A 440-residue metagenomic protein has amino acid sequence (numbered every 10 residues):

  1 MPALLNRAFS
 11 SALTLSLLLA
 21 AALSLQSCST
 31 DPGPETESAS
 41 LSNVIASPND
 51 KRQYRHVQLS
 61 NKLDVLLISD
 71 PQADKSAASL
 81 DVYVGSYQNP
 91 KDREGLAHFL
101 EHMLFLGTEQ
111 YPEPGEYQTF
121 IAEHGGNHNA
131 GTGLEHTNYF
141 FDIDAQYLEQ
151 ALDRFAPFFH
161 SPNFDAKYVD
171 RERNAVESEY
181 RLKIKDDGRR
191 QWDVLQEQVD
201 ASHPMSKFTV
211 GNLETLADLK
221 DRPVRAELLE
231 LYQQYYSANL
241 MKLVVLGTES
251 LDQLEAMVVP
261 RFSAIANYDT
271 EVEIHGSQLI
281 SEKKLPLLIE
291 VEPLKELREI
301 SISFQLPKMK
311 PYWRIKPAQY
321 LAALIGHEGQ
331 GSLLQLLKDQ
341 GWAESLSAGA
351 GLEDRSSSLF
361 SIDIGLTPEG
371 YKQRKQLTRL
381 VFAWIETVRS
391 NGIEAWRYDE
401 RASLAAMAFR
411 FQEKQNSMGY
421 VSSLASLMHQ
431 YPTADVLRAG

Functional and structural regions predicted by a protein language model:
A12-S24: Bacterial N-terminal signal peptides
C28, G33-S42, V244, R397-G440: C-terminal regions of mature proteins
E37-R55, E197-M241, I274-Q278, K308-K310 (+2 more regions): Histidine-acidic residue clusters that define the catalytic metal-binding segment of zinc metallopeptidase domains
S47-S79: Mature N-terminal segment immediately following signal peptide/propeptide cleavage in secreted/periplasmic
A77-D142, K207-N212, H327-S345, G349-S358 (+2 more regions): M16/MPP (pitrilysin/insulinase) zinc-metallopeptidase core fold and M16-derived inactive scaffolds
L106-Q110, D142-A175, S356-E413, P432: M16/insulysin-pitrilysin zinc metalloprotease superfamily fold
R181, T270-S332, L336, K414-R438: His/Glu-based metal-binding/catalytic segments typifying zinc-dependent metallopeptidases
M205-S206, K242-R298, L306-K308, N391 (+2 more regions): An aromatic/glycine/proline-enriched structural segment found at the starts of mature extracellular/organellar domains
